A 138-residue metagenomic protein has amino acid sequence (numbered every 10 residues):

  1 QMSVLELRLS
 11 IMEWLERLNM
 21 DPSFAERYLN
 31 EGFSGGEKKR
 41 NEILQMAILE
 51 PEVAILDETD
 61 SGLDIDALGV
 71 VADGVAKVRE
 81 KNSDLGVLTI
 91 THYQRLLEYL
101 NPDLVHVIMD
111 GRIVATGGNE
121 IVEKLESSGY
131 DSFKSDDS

Functional and structural regions predicted by a protein language model:
Q1-E50: ABC-family P-loop ATPase nucleotide-binding domains
K38-N41, D60, I108-M109, I121: Conserved phosphate-binding elements of NTP-dependent enzyme cores
A54-L56: Hydrophobic residue in the Walker B motif beta-strand of ABC-type P-loop NTPase nucleotide-binding domains
E58-T59, D66: Walker B catalytic motif
I65-A72: Short alpha-helix of the ABC ATPase nucleotide-binding domain corresponding to the H-loop/switch region
G74-H92, L97-Y99: Conserved catalytic loops of ABC-family nucleotide-binding domains
L104, I108, R112-D137: Conserved beta-strand-loop-alpha-helix hinge in the C-terminal portion of ABC ATPase nucleotide-binding domains
